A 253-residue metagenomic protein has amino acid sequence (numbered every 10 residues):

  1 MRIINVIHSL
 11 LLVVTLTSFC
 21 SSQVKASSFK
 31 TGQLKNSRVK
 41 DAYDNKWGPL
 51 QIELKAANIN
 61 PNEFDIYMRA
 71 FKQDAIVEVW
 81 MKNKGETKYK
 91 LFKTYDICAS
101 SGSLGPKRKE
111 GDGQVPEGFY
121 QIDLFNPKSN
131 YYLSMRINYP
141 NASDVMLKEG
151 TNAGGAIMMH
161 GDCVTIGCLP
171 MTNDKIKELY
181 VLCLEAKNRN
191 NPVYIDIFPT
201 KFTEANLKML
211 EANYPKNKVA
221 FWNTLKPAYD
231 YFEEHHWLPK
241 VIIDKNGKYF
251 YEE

Functional and structural regions predicted by a protein language model:
M1-N5: Positively charged n-region of N-terminal signal peptides that target proteins for export
S9-S18: Bacterial N-terminal signal peptides
V24-I166, D174-K187, V193, F202-E253: Cell wall/extracellular polymer interaction/catalysis modules
M171: A conserved hydrophobic position in a structured secondary element of the catalytic/binding core that shapes
D196-F198: Short internal beta-strands
